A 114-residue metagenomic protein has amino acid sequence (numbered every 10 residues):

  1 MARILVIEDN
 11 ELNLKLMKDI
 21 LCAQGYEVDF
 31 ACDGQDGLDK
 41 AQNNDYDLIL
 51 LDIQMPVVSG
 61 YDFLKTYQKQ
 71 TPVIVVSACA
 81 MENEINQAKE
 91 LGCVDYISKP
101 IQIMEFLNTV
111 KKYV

Functional and structural regions predicted by a protein language model:
E8: Conserved acidic carboxylate
E11-D29: Two-component/phosphorelay signaling modules centered on CheY-like receiver
F30-L48: Acidic, metal-coordinating helix/loop segments flanking the phosphotransfer/catalytic sites of two-component signaling
M55: Receiver (REC) domain active-site loop signature in two-component systems and cognate sites in sensor histidine kinases
V94: Short, glycine/charged-rich "phosphate-handling" switch motifs in NTP-dependent and phosphotransfer domains
I101-V110: C-terminal output helix
